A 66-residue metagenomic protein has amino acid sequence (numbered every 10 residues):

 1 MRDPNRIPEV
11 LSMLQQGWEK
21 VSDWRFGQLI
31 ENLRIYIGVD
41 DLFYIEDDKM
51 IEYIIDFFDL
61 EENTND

Functional and structural regions predicted by a protein language model:
M1-F26: N-terminal acidic leader/helix
R2-N5, E9, R34-I37, E46 (+1 more regions): Intrinsic disorder and flexible coil segments
S22, R34-D41: Short alpha-helix boundary/capping elements
Q28-N32: Amphipathic alpha-helical interaction segments
V39-D66: Short, charged early-sequence alpha-helical segments and their helix-coil boundaries
